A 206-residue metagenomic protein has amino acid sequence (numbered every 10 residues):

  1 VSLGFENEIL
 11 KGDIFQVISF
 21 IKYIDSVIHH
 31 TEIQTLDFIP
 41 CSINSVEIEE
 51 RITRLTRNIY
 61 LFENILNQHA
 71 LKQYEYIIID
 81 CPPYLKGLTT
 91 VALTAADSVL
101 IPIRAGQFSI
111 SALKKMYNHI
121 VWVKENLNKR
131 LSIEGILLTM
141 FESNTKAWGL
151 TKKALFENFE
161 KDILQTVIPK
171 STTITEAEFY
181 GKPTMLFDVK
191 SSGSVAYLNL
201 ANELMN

Functional and structural regions predicted by a protein language model:
V1-N206: P-loop NTP-binding core
